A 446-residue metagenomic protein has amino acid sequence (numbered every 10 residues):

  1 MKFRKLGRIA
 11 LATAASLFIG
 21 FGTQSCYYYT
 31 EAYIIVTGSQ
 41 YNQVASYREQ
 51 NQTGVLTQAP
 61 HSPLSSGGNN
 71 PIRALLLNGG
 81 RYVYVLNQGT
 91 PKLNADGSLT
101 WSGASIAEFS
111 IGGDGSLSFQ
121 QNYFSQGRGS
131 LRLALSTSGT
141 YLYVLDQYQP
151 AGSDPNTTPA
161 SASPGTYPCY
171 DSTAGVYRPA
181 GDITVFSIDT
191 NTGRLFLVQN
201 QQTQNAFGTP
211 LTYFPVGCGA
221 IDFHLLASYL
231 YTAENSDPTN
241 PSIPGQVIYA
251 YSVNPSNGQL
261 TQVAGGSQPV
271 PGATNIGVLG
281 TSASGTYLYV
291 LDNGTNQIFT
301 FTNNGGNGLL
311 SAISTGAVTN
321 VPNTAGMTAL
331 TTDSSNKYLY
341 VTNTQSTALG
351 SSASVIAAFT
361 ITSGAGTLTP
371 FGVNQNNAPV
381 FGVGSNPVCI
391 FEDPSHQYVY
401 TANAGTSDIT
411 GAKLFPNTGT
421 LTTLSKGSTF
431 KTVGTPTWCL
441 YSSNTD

Functional and structural regions predicted by a protein language model:
M1-K5: N-terminal secretory signal peptides that target proteins for export/translocation
L6-T13, C439: Alpha-helical transmembrane segments
A10-G22: Bacterial N-terminal signal peptides
G22-D446: Predominantly soluble domains enriched in secretory-pathway, periplasmic, or organellar proteins
